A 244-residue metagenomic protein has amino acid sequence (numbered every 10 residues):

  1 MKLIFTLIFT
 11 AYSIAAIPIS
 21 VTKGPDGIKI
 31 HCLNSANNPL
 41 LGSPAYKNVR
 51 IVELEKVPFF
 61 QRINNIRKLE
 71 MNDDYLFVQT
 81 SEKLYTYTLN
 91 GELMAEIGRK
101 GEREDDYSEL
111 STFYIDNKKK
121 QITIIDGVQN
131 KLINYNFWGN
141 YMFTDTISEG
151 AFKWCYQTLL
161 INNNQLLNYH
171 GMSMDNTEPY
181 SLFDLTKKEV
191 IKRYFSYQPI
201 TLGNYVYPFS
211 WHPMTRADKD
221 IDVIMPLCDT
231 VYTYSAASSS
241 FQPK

Functional and structural regions predicted by a protein language model:
S35-I63: A short helix->beta-strand "capping" segment at the edge of beta-propeller domains
R50-Q61, M94-D105, Y141-E149, I191-N204 (+1 more regions): A short beta-strand motif characteristic of beta-propeller blades
K56-F60, N65, T86, E92-K119 (+2 more regions): Blade-loop segments of beta-propeller domains
I63-K68, S108-F113, A151-L160, G203-H212: Repeated scaffold domains used in trafficking and secretory/extracellular systems, primarily beta-propellers
M71-D73, I115-K119, I161-N163, R216-D218: Residue-level detector of Asp-centered blade-edge/turn motifs that repeat once per structural unit in beta-propeller
L84, Q129-I133, M174-L182, C228-T233: Structural motif
T88-E92, N136-N140, L185-K188, S235-S238: Short loop/turn segments that connect beta-strands within beta-propeller blades
S181, L185-F241: Loop-centered beta-sheet repeat module
